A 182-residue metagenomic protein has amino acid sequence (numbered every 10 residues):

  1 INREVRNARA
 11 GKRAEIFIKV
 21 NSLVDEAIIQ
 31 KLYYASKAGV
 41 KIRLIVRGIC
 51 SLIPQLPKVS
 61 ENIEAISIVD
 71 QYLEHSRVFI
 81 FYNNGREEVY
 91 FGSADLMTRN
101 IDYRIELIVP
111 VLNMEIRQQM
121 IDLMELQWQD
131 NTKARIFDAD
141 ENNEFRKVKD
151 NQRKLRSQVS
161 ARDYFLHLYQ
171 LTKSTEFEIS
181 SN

Functional and structural regions predicted by a protein language model:
I1-N182: PLD/PLD-like phosphodiesterase catalytic module centered on the HKD motif
